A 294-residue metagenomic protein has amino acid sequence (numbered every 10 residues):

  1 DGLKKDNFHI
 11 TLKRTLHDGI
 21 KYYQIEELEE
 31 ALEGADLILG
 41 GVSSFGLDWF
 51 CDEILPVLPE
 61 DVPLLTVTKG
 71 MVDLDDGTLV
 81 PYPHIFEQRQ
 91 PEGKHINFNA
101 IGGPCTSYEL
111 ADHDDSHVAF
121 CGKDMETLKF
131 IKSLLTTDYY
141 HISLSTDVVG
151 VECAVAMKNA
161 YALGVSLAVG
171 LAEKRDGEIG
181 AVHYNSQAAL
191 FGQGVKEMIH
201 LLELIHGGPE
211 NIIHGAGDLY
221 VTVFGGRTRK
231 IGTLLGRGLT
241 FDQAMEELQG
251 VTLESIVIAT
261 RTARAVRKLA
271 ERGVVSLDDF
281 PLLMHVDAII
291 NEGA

Functional and structural regions predicted by a protein language model:
D1-L16: Glycine-rich phosphate-binding loop and adjoining beta1-alpha1-beta2 segment of Rossmann-like nucleotide-binding folds
L16, K158, L163-V169, E173 (+3 more regions): NAD(P)-dependent Rossmann-like dehydrogenase/reductase catalytic/cofactor-binding core
L16-D115, I131: Rossmann-like NAD(P)(H) cofactor-binding subdomain of soluble oxidoreductases
G41-V42, G122, I290: Conserved residues at beta->alpha junctions
S44-D48, I142-V148, V286: Glycine-rich anion/phosphate-binding loops
V57, R89-N97, D115-E210: Internal alpha-helical scaffold of NAD(P)-dependent oxidoreductase catalytic cores
M71-L74, V151-E152, V221, V251: Short, small-residue-enriched loops and turns at beta-alpha junctions that line or gate enzyme active sites
